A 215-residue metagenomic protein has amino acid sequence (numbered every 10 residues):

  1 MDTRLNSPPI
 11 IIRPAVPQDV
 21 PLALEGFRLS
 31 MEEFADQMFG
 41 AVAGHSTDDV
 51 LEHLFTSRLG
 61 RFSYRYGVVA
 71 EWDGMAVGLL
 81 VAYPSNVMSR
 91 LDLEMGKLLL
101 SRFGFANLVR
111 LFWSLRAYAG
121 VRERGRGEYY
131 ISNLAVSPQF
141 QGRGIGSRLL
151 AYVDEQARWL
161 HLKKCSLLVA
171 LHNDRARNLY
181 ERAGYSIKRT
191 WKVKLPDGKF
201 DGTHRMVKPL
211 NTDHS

Functional and structural regions predicted by a protein language model:
R4, E128, K163-R177, A183 (+1 more regions): C-terminal "cap" of GNAT-fold acetyltransferases
I11-E25, E33-F34, S85: A short beta-loop-alpha structural element at the N-terminal edge of CoA-dependent acyl/N-acetyltransferase catalytic
E33-F55, L100-F105: Conserved GNAT-fold acetyl-CoA-binding loop/helix
G44-G67, W72-D73, Y118-G120: Active-site rim helix/loop that mediates acceptor-substrate recognition in acyltransferases
V69, M75-P84, Y130, A135: Conserved beta-strand in the GNAT
N86-E128: Conserved acyl-donor/pantetheine-binding loop and adjacent beta-alpha core of acyl/acetyltransferases and related
G120-G125, R148-K164: Conserved acyl-CoA
G142-E155, N178-R182: Conserved acetyl-CoA-binding loop-helix of GNAT-fold acetyltransferases
